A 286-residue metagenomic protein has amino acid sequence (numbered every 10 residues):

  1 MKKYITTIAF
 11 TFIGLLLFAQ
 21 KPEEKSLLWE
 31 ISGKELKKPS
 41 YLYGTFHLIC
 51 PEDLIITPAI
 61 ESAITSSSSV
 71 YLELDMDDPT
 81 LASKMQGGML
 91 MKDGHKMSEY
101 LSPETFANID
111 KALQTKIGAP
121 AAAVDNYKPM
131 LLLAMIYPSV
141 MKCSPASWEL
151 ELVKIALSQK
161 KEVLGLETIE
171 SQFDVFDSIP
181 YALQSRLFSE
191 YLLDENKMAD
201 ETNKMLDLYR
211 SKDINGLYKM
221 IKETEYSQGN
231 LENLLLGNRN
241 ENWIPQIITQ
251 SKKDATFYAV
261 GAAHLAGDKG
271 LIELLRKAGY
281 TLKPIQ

Functional and structural regions predicted by a protein language model:
M1-E24, W29: Bacterial Sec-dependent N-terminal signal peptides
I5, K34-L36, Q250-K252: Short hydrophobic "helix-edge" motifs at membrane interfaces and signal-peptide entry regions
K21, D53, L236-N240: A conditional alpha-helix N-cap/helix-loop micro-motif detector
E24-W29, E201, N242-W243: Alpha-helical scaffolding within the catalytic cores of extracellular/periplasmic polymer-degrading hydrolases
L27-S32, I248: Short, surface-exposed beta-strand/loop micro-motifs that present aromatic residues
E30-Y41, F46-L231: Structured, acidic catalytic/metal-binding patches in enzyme active sites
G229-Q286: A cross-kingdom marker for long, charged
